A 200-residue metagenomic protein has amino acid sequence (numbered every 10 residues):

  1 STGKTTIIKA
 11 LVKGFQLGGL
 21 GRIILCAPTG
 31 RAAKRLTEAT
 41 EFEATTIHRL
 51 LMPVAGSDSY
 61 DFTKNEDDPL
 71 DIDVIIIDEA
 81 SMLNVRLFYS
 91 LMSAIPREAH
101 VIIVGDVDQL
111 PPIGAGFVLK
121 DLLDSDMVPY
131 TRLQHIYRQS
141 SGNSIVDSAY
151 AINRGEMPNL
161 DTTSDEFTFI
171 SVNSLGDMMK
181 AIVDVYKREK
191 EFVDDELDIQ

Functional and structural regions predicted by a protein language model:
K4: Conserved lysine of the Walker
I7, L11: Hydrophobic positions on the alpha1 helix immediately C-terminal to the Walker A/P-loop
K13-I24: Post-Walker A helix-loop "phosphate-sensing" segment adjacent to the P-loop in P-loop NTPases
G21, I72, R97-H100, D126-T131 (+1 more regions): Short glycine-/polar-rich loops that comprise or flank the Walker A/P-loop and associated switch/sensor motifs
R22-D73: Inter-Walker segment of RecA-like/P-loop motor cores
E79, G105: Walker B catalytic acidic pair
V85-A99, F117-L122: Short, conserved "post-DEAD/DEAH" coupling segment immediately C-terminal to helicase motif II within the SF2/RecA-like
V107-Q200: Conserved helicase motor core of P-loop NTPases
